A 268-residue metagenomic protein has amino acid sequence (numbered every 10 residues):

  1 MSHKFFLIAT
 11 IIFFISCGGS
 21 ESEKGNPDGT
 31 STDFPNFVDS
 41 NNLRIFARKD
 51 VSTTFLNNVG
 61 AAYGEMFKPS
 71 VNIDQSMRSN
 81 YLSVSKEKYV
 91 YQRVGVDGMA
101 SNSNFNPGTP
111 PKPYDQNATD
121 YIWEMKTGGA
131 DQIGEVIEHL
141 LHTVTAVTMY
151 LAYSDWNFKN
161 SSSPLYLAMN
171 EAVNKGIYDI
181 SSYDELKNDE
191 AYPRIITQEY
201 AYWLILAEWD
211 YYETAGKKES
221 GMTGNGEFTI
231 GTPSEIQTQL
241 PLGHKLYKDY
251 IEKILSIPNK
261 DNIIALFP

Functional and structural regions predicted by a protein language model:
F5-F14: Sec-dependent N-terminal signal peptides
F14-T32: Bacterial Sec-dependent N-terminal signal peptides
S31-D33, S40-D179, Y183: Acidic/His-rich structured neighborhood in mature extracellular/periplasmic domains
A47-V51, G128-Q132, L186-Q198, K217 (+1 more regions): Conserved aromatic-histidine-acidic binding/catalytic patches
A61-E65, T197-Y211: Short, hydrophobic/amphipathic alpha-helical patches that form generic packing surfaces within helical domains
V173-R194, A207-Y211: Extended, compositionally biased non-globular segments
L204-P268: Pan-zinc metallopeptidase signature
